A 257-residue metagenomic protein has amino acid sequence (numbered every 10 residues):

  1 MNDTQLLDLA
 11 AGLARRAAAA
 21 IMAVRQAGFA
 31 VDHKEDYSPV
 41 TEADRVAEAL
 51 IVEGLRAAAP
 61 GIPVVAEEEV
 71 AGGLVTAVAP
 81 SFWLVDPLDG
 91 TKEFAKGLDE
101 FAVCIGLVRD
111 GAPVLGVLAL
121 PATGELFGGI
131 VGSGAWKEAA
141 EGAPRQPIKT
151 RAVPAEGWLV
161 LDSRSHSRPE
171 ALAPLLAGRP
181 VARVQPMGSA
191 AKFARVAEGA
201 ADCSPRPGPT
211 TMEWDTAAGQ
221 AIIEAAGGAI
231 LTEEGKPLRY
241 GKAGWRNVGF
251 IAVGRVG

Functional and structural regions predicted by a protein language model:
M1-D8, G12, E141-P144, A152-P154 (+1 more regions): Short, low-complexity, intrinsically disordered N-terminal peptides in bacterial proteins
M1-L88, A171-P174, A190, I251: N-terminal subdomain of lithium-sensitive/metallo-dependent phosphomonoesterases centered on the IMPase/IPPase/PAP
I21, D44, L55, T91 (+5 more regions): Residue-level signal for inorganic ion chemistry
V64-E69, G142-P144, E234-K236: Short gly/ser/thr-rich secondary-structure transition/capping motifs
T76-W136, A140: DPxDG-like acidic metal-binding loop motif
G134-A140, P144, D162, A252-G254: Hydrophobic/proline-rich hinge and linker segments of small-molecule sensing/allosteric domains, predominantly
T150-G257: An extended, acidic
